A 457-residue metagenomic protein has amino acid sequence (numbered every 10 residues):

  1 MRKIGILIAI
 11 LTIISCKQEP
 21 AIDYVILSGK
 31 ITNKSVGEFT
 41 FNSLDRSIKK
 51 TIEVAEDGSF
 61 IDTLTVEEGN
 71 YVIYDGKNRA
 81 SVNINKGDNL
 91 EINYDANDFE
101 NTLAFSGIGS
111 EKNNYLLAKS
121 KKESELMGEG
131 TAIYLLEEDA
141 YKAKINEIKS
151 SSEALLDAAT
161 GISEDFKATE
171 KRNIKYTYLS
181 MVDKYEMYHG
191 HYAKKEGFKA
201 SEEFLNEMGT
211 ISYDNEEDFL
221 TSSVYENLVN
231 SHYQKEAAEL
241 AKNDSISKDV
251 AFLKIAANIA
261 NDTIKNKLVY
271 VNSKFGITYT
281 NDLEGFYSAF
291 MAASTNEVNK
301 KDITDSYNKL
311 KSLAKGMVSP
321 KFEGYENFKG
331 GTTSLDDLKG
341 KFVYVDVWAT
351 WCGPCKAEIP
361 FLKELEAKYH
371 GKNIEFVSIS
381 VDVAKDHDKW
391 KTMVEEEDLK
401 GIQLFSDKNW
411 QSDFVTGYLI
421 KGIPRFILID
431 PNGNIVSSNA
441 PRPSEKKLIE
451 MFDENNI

Functional and structural regions predicted by a protein language model:
M1-I4: Positively charged n-region of N-terminal signal peptides that target proteins for export
T12-S15: C-terminal motif of bacterial Sec signal peptides marking the signal peptidase cleavage site
K17-N173, S180-K199: A non-transmembrane, solvent-exposed segment enriched in polar/low-complexity residues
I162, F166-T169, K184, K242-V318 (+1 more regions): N-terminal targeting signals for export/organelle localization
K301-L335, K400-I402, L448-E450, E454: N-terminal "domain-start" segment that seeds a small globular fold
E323-E326, K391-R425, P431: Short, internal strand/loop/helix patches that form the active-site neighborhood or redox-interaction surface
K339-G340, V347-E364, S378: Conserved redox-active cysteine motifs that mediate thiol-disulfide chemistry, especially di-cysteine Cys-X(1-2)-Cys
G422-R425, P431-I457: Non-catalytic, surface beta->alpha helical segment in thiol-disulfide oxidoreductase systems
